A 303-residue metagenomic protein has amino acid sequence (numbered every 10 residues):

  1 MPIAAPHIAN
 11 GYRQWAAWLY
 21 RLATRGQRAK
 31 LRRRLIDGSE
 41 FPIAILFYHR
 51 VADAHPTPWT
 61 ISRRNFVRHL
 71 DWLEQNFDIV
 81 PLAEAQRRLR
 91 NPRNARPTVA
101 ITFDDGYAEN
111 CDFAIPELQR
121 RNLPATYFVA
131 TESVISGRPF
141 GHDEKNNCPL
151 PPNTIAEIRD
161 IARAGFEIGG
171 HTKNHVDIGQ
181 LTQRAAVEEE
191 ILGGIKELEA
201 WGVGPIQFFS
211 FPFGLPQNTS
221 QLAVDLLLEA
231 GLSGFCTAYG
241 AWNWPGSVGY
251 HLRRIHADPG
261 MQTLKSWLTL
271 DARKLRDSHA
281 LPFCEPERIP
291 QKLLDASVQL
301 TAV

Functional and structural regions predicted by a protein language model:
P2-T102, E109, Q180-V303: C-terminal active-site subregion of NodB/CE4 polysaccharide deacetylases
L35-E40, E74-N76, P116-L123, N153-G169 (+2 more regions): Acidic (Asp/Glu)-rich catalytic clusters
L46-V51, A130-T131, G170-K173: Short loop/turn segments at strand-loop or loop-helix junctions that form parts of catalytic or ligand-binding pockets
H55, S136-P149, H175-R184: Surface-exposed cleft-lining segments at the edges of enzyme active sites
T102-F103, G169: Generic enzyme active-site microenvironment
N122-E144: A short, conserved beta-to-alpha structural element at the edge of catalytic cores that scaffolds binding
N153-I158, A162-V187, G193, W201: Histidine/lysine/aspartate-rich catalytic loop segments that bind and position anionic ligands
